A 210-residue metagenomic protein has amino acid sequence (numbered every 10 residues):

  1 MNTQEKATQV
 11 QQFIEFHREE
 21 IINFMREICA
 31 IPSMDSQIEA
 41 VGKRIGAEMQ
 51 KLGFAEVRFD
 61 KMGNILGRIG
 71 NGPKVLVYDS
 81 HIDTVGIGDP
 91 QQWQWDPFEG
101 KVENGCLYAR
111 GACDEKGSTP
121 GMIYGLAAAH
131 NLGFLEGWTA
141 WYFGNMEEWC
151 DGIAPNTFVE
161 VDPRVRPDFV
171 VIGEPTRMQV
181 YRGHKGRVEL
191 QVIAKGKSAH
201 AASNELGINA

Functional and structural regions predicted by a protein language model:
M1-E15, R166-Q179: Solvent-exposed, charged interface segments at domain starts and junctions
M1-Q9, F16, E56-R58, Q191-A210: Metal-dependent amide/peptide-bond hydrolase catalytic core, centered on the "pita-bread" metallohydrolase fold
N2-A112, N131-E136: Acidic/His- and Gly-rich active-site-bordering loop/insert found across diverse amide/peptide-bond hydrolases
G117-A210: Fold-level recognition of mixed alpha/beta catalytic cores in primary-metabolism enzymes, strongest
